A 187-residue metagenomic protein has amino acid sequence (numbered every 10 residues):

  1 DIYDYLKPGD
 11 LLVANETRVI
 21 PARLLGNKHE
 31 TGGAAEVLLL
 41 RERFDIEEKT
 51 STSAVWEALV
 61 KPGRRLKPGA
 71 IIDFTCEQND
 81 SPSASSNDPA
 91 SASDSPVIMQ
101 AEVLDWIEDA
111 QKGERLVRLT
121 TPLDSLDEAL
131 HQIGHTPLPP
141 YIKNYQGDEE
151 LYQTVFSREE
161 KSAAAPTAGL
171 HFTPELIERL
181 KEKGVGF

Functional and structural regions predicted by a protein language model:
D1-F187: A cross-family signal for N-terminal binding/gating loops and helix N-caps that shape access to the active site
